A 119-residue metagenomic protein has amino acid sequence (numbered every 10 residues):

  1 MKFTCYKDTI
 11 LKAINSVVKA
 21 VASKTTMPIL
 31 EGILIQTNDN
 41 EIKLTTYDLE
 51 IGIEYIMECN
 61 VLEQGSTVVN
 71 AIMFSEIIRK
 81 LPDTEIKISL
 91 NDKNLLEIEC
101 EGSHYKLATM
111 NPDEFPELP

Functional and structural regions predicted by a protein language model:
M1-P119: Structural preference for solvent-exposed beta-strand-turn elements and adjacent flexible terminal/loop segments within
